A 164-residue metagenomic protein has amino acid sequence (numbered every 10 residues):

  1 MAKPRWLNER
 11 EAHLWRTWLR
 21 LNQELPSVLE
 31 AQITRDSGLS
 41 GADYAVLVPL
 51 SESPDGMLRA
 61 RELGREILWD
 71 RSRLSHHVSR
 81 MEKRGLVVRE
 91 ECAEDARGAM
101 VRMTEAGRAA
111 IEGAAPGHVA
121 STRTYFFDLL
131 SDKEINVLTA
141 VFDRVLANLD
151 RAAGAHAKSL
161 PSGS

Functional and structural regions predicted by a protein language model:
M1-S37, R84, N136, S162-S164: N-terminal leader segment of winged-helix/HTH proteins
A2-K3, S79-V137: Charged, amphipathic alpha-helical coiled-coil/dimerization segments
E9, E112-S164: Terminal interaction helix/tail motif
W15-L19, Q23, L68, R108 (+2 more regions): Short amphipathic alpha-helical segments with heptad-repeat character
L19, V48-E52, A115, D143: Short, locally clustered residues in the helix-turn-helix/winged-helix DNA-binding domain
Q23, S27-S72, A157: N-terminal helix-turn-helix DNA-binding core of bacterial DNA-binding proteins
A60, V78-S79: Short, hydrophobic-biased segments on the C-terminal half of alpha helices that form "recognition helices"
